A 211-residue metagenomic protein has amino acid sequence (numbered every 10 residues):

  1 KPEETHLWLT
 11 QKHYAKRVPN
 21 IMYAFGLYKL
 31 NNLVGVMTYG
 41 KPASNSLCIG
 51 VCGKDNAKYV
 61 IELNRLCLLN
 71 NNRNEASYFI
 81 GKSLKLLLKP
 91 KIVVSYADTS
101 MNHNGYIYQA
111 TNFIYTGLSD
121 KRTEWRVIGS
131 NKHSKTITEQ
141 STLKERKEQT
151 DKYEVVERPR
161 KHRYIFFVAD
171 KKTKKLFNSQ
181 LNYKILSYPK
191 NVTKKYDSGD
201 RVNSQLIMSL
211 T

Functional and structural regions predicted by a protein language model:
K1-P19: Short amphipathic alpha-helix that is part of the acyltransferase structural core
E3, L33, D55-A57, R158: A short, polar/charged loop/turn motif at coil->beta-strand junctions and beta-hairpin connectors
L9, M22-T38: Conserved beta-hairpin
M22, P159-Y164: Short hydrophobic/aromatic beta-strand or adjacent loop that forms the aromatic wall/cage of a ligand/substrate-binding
G40-V156, F166-A169: Acyl-donor binding region in acyl/amide transferases
K171-T173: Short, charged/polar, Gly/Pro-enriched secondary-structure boundary elements
L176-T211: Short, cationic low-complexity segments
